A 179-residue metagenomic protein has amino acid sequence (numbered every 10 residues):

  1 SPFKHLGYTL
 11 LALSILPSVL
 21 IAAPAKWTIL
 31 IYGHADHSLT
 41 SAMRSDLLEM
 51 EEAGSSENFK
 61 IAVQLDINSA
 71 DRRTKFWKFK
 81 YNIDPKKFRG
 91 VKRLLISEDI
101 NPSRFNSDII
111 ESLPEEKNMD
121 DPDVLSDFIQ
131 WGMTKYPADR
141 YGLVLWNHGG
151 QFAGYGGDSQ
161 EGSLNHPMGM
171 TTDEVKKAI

Functional and structural regions predicted by a protein language model:
S1-F3: N-terminal secretory signal peptides that target proteins for export/translocation
Y8-S18: Bacterial N-terminal signal peptides
L11, L94, D158-Q160: Intrinsically disordered, low-complexity, compositionally biased regions/tails
A23-P137: N-terminal extension/subdomain marker
H34-A35, D66-N68, W146-G149, D158-Q160: An acidic- and aromatic-residue-enriched active-site/binding cleft used to recognize and process polar
G150-I179: Cysteine protease catalytic core and zymogen-processing segment of caspase-like enzymes
